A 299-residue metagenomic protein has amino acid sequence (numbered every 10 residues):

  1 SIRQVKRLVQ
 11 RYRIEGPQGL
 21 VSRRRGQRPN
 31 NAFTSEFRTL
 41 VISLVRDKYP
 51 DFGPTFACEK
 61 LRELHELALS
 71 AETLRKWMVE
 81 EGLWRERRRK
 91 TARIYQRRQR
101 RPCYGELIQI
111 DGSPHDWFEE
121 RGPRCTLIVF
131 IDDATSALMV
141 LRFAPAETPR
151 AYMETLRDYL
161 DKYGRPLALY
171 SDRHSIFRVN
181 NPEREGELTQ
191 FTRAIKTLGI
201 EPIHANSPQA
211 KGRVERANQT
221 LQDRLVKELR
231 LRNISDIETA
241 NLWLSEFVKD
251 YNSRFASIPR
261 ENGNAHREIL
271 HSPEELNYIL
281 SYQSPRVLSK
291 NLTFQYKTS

Functional and structural regions predicted by a protein language model:
R3-R7, E72: Key DNA-contact positions within bacterial/archaeal DNA-binding proteins
R13-D116, G186, N264-S272: Basic, flexible linker segments flanking DNA-binding modules in nucleic acid-interacting mobile-element proteins
A32, L169-D172, N181-R224, A240: RNase H-like two-metal-ion nuclease catalytic core shared by retroviral integrases and related mobile-element nucleases
E36, D47, L67, V79-L138 (+4 more regions): Mobile-element integrase/transposase regions, centering on the N-terminal DNA-binding/Zn-coordinating module
D111, E228-W243: Short, charged, surface-exposed loops that flank catalytic or proteolytic processing sites
R121, R142-F143, V179-E185: Short, solvent-exposed loop/turn segments at secondary-structure boundaries
R121-G122, R173, T298: Residue-level detection of beta-strand-connecting loop/turn positions
V248-S299: C-terminal, beta-rich DNA-binding module of retroviral/retroelements integrases
